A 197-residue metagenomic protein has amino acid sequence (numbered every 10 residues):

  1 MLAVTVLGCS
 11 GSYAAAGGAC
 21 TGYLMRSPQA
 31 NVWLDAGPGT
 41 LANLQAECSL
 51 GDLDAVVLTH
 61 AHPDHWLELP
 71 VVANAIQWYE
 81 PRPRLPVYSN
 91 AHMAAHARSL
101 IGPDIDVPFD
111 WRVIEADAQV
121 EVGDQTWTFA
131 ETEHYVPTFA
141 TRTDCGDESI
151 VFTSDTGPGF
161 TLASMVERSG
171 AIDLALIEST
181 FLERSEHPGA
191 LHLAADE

Functional and structural regions predicted by a protein language model:
M1-G51, T138-G157, L174: Conserved beta-strand hairpin/beta-sheet module of binuclear metal-dependent hydrolase folds, prominently
T5, Y88, D110-E115, T128-A130: General small-molecule cofactor/ligand-binding pocket signal
C9-S10, A36-G39, A61, H92 (+3 more regions): Active-site metal-binding loops of divalent metal-dependent hydrolases
P38-Y88, G170-L174: Active-site metal-binding motif and surrounding structural segment of the metallo-beta-lactamase
H60-H65, H134, H187-H192: Histidine-centered active-site/metal-ligand motif
E80-P83, S89-V113: Active-site neighborhood of divalent metal-dependent phosphoester bond hydrolases
G102, A116-G170: Catalytic core of the metallo-beta-lactamase
G159-E197: Cap/insert and terminal regions of metallo-dependent hydrolase folds
